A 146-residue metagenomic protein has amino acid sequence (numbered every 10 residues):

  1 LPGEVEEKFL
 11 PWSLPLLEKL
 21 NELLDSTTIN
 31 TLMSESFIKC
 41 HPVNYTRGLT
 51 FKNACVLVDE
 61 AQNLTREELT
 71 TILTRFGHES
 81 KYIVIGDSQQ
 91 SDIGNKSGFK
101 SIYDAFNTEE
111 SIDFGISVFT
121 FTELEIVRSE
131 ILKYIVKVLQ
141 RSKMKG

Functional and structural regions predicted by a protein language model:
L1-V58, Q62-G146: Conserved helicase motor core of SF1/SF2 NTP-dependent helicases
